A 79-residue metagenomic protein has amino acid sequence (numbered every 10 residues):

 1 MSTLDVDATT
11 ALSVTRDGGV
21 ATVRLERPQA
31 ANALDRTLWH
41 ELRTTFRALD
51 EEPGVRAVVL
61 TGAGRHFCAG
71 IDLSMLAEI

Functional and structural regions predicted by a protein language model:
M1-A63, A69, A77: Conserved CoA-thioester-binding segment of acyl-CoA-metabolizing enzymes
